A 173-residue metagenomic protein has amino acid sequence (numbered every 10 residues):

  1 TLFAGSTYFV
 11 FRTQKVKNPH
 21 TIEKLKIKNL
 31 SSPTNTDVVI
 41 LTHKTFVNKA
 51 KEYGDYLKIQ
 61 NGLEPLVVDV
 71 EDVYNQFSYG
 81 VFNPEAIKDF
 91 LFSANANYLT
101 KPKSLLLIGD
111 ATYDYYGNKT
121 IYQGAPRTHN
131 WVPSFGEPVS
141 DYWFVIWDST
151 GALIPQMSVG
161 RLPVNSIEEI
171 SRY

Functional and structural regions predicted by a protein language model:
T1-V38, T42-K44, N48, D55-Q60 (+1 more regions): Structured catalytic cores of large enzymes
L63-F77: A generic structural motif
